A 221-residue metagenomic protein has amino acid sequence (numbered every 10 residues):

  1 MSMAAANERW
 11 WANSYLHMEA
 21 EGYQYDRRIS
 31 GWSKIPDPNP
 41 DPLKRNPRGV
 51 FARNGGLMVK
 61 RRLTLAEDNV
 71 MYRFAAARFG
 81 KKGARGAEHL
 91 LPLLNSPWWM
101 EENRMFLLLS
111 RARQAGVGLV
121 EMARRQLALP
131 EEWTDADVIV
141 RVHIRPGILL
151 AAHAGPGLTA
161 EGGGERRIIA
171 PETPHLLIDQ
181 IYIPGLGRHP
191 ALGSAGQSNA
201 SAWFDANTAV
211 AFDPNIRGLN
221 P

Functional and structural regions predicted by a protein language model:
M1-N54, A209, I216-P221: Intrinsically disordered, low-complexity terminal and linker regions
D26, D41, R45-L219: Catalytic toxin/effector domains delivered as secreted proteins or via bacterial secretion systems
